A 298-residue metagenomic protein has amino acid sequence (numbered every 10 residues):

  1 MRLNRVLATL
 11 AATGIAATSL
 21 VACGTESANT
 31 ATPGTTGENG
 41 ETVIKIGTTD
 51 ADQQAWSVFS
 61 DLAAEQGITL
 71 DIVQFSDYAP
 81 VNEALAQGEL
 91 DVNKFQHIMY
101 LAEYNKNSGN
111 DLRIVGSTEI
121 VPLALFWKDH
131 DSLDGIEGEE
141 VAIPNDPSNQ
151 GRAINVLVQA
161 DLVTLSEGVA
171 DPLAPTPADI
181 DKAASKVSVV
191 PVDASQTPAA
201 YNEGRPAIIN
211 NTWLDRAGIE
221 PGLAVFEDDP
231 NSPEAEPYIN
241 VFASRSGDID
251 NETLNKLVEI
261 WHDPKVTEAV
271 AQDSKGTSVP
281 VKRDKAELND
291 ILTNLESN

Functional and structural regions predicted by a protein language model:
S19-T36: Bacterial lipoprotein signal-peptidase II cleavage site
G37-A51, I68-Q74, E139-V141: Short, well-ordered beta-strand elements
E41-I44, A51-A55, G204, D215 (+1 more regions): An extracytoplasmic/periplasmic, membrane-proximal ligand-sensing/linker region
I72-E83, A170-A199: Short helix-initiation/N-cap motifs at beta->coil->alpha
Y78-G109, A124-F126, R216-G218: Pocket-flanking alpha-helical
E103-V115, H130, E203, I208 (+1 more regions): Ligand-binding "clamshell"
V115-T164: A conserved helix-loop-strand patch within extracytoplasmic ligand-binding domains of the periplasmic binding
P122-L133, Y238-K256: A bilobed periplasmic-binding-protein/Venus flytrap-type ligand-binding module shared by bacterial periplasmic
